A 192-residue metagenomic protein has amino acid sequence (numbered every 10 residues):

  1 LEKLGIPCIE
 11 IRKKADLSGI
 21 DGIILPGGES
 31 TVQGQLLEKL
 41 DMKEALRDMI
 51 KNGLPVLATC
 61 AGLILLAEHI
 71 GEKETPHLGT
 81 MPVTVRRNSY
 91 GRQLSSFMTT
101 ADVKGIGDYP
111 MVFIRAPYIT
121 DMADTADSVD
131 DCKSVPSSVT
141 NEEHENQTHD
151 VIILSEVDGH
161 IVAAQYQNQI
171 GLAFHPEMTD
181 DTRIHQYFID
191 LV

Functional and structural regions predicted by a protein language model:
E2-A58, L66-H69: Flexible gly/pro-rich beta->alpha loop and the following alpha-helix that scaffold active-site loops
D16-S18, D48-M49, L57-A58, V103-I106 (+2 more regions): Solvent-exposed alpha-helices and their adjacent loops that cap or buttress functional pockets in soluble metabolic
I24-P26, F113, A173: Structural motif
G34-L36, L66-H69, T75, A123-D124 (+1 more regions): Short glycine-/acidic-enriched loop or helix-start segments at secondary-structure transitions that form or flank
T59-A61, M81, R115, F174: A secondary-structure boundary/capping signal
G71-H160: Pocket-forming structural segment of enzyme catalytic cores
E156-V192: A glycine-centered loop/beta-turn motif at secondary-structure junctions
